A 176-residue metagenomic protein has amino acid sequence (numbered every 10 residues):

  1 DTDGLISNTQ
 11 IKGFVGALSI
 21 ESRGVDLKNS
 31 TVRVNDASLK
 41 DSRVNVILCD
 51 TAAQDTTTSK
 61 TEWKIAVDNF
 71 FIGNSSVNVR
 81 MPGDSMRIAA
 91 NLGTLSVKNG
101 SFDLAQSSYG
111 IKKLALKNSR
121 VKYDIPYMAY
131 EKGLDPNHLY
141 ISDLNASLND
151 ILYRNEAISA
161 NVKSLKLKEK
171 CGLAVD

Functional and structural regions predicted by a protein language model:
D1-D176: N-terminal targeting/secretion presequences
